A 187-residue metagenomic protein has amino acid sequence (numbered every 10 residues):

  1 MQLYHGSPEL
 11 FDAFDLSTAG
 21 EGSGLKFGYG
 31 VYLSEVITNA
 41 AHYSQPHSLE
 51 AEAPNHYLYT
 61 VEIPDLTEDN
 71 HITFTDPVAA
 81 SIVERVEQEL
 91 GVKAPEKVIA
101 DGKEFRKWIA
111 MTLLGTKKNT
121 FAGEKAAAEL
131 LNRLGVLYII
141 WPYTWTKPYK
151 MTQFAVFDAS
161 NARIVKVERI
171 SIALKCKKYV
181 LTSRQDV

Functional and structural regions predicted by a protein language model:
M1-K26, S34, S44-V187: Active-site and NAD+-binding cores of ADP-ribose-processing enzymes
G30: Active-site rim elements
L33-N39: GIY-YIG-like beta-to-alpha core
